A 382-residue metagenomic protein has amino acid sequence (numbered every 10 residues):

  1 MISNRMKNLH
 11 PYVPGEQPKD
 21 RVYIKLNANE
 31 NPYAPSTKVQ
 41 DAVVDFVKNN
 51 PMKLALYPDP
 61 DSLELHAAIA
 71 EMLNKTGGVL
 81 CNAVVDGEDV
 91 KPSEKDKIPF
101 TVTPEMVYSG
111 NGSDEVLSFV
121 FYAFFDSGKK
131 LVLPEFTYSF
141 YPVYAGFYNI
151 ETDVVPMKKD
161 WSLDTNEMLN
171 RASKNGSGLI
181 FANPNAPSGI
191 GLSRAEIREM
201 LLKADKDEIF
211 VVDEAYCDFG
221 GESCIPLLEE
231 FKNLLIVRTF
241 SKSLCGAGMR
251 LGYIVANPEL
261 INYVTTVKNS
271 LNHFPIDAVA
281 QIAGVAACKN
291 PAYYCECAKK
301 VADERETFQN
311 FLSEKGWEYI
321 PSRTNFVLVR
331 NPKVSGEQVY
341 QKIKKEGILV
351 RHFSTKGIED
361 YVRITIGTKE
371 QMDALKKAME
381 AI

Functional and structural regions predicted by a protein language model:
I2-G112, F119: N-terminal small-domain helix-loop-helix segment of the aminotransferase-like
N27, T152-P156, G178-P184, F210-V212 (+1 more regions): Short beta-strands and strand-loop turn motifs
C81-G87, E94-P99, G146, L163-N175 (+2 more regions): Active-site pre-lysine segment of PLP-dependent enzymes
A83-V85, K91-I98, Y122-F181: PLP-dependent aminotransferase-like
A195, K342-E346, R351, T355-I382: PLP-dependent enzyme catalytic core of the Aspartate aminotransferase-like
N233-S313, W317-I320: PLP-dependent aminotransferase class I/II
A302, E314-E346: Conserved PLP-binding catalytic core of the aspartate aminotransferase-like
